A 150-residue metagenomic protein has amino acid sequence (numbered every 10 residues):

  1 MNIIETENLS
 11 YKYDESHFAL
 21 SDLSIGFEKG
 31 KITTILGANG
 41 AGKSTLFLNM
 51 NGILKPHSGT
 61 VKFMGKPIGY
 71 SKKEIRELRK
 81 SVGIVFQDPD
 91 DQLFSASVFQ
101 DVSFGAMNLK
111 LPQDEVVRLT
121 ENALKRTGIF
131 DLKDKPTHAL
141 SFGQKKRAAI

Functional and structural regions predicted by a protein language model:
M1-T6, S10-D22, K29, S71-K73 (+1 more regions): A short, flexible loop at the N-terminus of ABC-type nucleotide-binding domains that lies
F27, G59-Y70, E77-L78: Conserved ABC transporter NBD signature motif
T34, A148-I150: ABC ATPase nucleotide-binding domain "signature" region
L36-A38: The feature captures the beta-strand-to-loop junction immediately N-terminal to the Walker
N51: Helix-to-loop junction immediately C-terminal to a conserved catalytic motif
D90, F99-M107, V117, E121: Short helical segment in ABC ATPase nucleotide-binding domains corresponding to the A-loop/adjacent helical element
D114-L132: Conserved ABC ATPase "signature" region
P136-Q144: Conserved ABC ATPase signature
